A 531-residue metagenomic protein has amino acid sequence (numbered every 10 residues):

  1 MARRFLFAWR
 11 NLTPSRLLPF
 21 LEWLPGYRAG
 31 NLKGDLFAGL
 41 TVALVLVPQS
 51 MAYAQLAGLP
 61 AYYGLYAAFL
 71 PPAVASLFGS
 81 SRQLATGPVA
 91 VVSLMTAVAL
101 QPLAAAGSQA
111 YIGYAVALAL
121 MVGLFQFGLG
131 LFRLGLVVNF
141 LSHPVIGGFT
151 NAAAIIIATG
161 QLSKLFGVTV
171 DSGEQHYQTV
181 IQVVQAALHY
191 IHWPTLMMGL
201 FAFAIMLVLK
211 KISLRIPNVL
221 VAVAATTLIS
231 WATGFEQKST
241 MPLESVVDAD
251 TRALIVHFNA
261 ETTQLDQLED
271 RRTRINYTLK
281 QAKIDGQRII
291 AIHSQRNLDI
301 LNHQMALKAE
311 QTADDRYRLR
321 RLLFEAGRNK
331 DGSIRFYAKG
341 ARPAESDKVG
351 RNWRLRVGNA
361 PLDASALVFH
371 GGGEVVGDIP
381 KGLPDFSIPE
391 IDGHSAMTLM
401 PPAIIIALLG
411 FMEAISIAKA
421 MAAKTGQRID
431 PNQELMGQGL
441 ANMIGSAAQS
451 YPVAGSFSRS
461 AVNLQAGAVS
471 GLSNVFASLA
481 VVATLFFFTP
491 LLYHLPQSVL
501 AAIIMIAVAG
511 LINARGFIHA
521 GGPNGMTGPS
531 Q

Functional and structural regions predicted by a protein language model:
A2-Q531: Transmembrane helical cores of multi-pass ion-transport proteins
